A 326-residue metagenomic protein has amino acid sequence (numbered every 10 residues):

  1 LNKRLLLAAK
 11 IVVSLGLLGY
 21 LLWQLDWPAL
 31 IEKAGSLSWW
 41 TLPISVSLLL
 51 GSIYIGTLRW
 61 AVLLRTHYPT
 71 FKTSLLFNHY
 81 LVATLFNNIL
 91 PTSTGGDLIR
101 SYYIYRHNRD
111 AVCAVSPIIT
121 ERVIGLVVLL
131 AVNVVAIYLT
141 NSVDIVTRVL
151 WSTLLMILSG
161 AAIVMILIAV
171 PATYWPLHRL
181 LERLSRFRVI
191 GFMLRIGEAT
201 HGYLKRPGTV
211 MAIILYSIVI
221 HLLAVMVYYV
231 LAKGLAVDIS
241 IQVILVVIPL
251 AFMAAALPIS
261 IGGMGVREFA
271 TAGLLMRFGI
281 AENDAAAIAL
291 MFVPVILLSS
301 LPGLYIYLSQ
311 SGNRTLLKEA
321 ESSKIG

Functional and structural regions predicted by a protein language model:
L1-L81, L139, I145-A256, D284-A289 (+1 more regions): Predominantly cytoplasmic-facing regulatory/coupling regions of multi-pass membrane proteins
R65, F77-N108, M193-L194: Extended non-transmembrane interhelical loops and adjacent amphipathic helices of multipass membrane proteins
S74-N78, T92, G96-D97, H107-V123 (+1 more regions): Membrane-interface alpha-helices at helix entry/exit sites of multi-pass transporters
A83-T92, P249-M264, E268: Transmembrane alpha-helix interface/packing and boundary motifs in multi-pass membrane proteins, characterized by
T84-T94, R122-V134: Mid-bilayer segments of alpha-helical transmembrane spans in multi-pass integral membrane proteins that mediate
G96-Y105, I261-R277: Re-entrant/interfacial helical elements at transmembrane boundaries that shape and gate the permeation pathway
I99-Y103, V115-I118, L215-Y216, I259-I261: Hydrophobic alpha-helical membrane segments of integral membrane proteins
V132-S142: Transmembrane alpha-helix termini and helix-breaking/packing motifs in multi-pass membrane transporters
